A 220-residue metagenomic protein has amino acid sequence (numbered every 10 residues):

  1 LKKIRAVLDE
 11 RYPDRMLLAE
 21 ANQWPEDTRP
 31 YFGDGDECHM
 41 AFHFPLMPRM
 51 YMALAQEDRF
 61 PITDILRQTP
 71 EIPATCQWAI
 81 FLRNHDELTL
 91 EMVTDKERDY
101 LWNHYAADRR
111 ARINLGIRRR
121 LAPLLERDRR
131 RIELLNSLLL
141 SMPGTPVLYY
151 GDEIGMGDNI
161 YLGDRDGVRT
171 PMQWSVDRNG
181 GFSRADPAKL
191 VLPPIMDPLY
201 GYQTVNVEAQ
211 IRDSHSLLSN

Functional and structural regions predicted by a protein language model:
L1-N220: Active-site and adjacent substrate-binding regions of carbohydrate-active enzymes
